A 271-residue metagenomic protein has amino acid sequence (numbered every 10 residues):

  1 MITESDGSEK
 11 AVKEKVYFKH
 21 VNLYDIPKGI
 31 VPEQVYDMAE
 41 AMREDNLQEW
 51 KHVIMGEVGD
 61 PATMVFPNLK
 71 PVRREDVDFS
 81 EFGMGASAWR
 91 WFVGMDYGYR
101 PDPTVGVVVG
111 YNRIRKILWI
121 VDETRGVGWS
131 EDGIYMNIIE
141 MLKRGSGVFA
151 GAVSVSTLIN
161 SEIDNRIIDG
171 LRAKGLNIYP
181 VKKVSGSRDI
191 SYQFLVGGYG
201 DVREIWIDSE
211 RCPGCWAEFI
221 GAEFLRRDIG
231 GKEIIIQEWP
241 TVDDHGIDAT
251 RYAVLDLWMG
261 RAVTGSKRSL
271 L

Functional and structural regions predicted by a protein language model:
M1-E40: ASCE P-loop NTPase helicase motor core
V12, G110-R115: Short acidic-glycine loop/turn motifs at beta-strand connectors
Y17-K19, V93, L158, Y179: Hydrophobic/aromatic beta-strand patches that form the interior of the parallel beta-sheet core in alpha/beta enzyme
V21, I54, T157, F219 (+1 more regions): A residue-level signal for conserved active-site and pocket-lining positions in enzyme catalytic cores
Y24-G98: ATPase catalytic-site recognition across NTP-hydrolyzing enzymes
W91-M95, Y99-G106, L118-D122: A conserved active-site cap/scaffold subdomain adjacent to cofactor or substrate pockets
T104-V109, R251: Short beta-strand scaffold segments in enzyme catalytic cores
V107, R115-W239, W258-T264, R268-L271: Mg2+-dependent endonuclease catalytic cores in nucleic-acid-processing enzymes, primarily RNase H-like
